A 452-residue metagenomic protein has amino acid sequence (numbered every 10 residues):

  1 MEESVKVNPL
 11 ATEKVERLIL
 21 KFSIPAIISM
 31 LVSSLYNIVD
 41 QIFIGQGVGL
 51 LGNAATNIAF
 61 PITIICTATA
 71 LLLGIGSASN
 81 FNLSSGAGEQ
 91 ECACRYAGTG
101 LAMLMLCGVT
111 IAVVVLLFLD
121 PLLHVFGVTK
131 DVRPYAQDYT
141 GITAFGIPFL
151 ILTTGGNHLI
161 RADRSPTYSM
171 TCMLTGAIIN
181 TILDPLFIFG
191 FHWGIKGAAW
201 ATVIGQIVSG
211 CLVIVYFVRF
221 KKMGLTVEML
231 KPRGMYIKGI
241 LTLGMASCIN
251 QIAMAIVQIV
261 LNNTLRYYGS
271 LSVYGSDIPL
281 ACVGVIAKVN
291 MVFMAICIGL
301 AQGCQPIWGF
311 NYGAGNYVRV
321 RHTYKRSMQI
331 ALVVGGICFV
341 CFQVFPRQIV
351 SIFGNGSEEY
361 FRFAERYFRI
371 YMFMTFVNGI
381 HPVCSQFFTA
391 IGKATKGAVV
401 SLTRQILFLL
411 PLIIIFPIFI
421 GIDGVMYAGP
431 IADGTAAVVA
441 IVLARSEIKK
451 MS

Functional and structural regions predicted by a protein language model:
M1-S23, F81-P148, G190-M245, W308-M374 (+1 more regions): Short alpha-helical transmembrane segments in multi-pass integral membrane proteins
E16-L35, V39, I62-T69, F145 (+5 more regions): Residue-level signal for short hydrophobic patches within transmembrane helices of multi-pass membrane transporters
K21-D40, I142, T153, G176 (+2 more regions): Transmembrane helical elements of multi-pass membrane transporters/channels
A26, M30, I42, S79 (+15 more regions): Transmembrane alpha-helix boundary and packing residues in multipass membrane permease domains and related
L35-N53, L123-K130, L186-W193, A255-V285 (+3 more regions): Helix-terminus/linker motif at the lipid-water interface of multi-pass membrane proteins
N53-V113, L150-S169, N262, L280-P346 (+1 more regions): Small-residue-rich hydrophobic transmembrane alpha-helices
I65-A68, N180-D184, G210-I214, V292 (+3 more regions): Hydrophobic transmembrane alpha-helices of multi-pass small-molecule transporters
G74, T143-R161, S169-A177, A198-C211 (+4 more regions): Short runs within selected transmembrane alpha-helices of multi-pass transporters and secretion channels
